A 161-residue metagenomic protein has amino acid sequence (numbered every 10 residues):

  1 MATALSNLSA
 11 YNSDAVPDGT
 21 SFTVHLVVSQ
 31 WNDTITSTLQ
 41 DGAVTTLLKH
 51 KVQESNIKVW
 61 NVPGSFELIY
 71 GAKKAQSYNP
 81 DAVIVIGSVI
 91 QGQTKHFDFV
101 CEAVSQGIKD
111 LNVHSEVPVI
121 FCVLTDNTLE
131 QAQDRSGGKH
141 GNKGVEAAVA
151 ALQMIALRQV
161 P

Functional and structural regions predicted by a protein language model:
M1-T20: N-terminal amphipathic/basic leader segments beginning at the initiator methionine
A2, D33, S37, D41 (+4 more regions): Electropositive phosphate-/nucleotide-binding environments in soluble metabolic enzymes
D14-V62, S77: Glycine-rich phosphate/diphosphate-binding loop of Rossmann-like nucleotide-binding domains
H25, K58, E67, D81-V83 (+1 more regions): Structural motif
Q30-W31, S88-V89, L124-T128: Short, ordered loop/turn segments at secondary-structure junctions
D33, L48-V52, K73-D81, K109 (+2 more regions): Generic secondary-structure signature for well-ordered alpha-helical cores
E67-I108: Glycine-rich phosphate-binding loop
F97-P161: C-terminal binding/interaction regions
